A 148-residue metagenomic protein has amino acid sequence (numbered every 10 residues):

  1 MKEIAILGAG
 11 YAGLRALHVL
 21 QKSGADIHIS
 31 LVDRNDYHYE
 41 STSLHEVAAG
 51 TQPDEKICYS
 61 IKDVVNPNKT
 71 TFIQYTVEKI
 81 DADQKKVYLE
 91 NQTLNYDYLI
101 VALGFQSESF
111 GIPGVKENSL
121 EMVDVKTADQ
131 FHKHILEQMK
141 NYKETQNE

Functional and structural regions predicted by a protein language model:
M1, T70-E148: FAD-binding core/adjacent interface of flavoenzyme oxidoreductases
M1-T70: Beta1-alpha1 glycine-rich phosphate/pyrophosphate-binding loop at the start of Rossmann-like nucleotide-binding domains
